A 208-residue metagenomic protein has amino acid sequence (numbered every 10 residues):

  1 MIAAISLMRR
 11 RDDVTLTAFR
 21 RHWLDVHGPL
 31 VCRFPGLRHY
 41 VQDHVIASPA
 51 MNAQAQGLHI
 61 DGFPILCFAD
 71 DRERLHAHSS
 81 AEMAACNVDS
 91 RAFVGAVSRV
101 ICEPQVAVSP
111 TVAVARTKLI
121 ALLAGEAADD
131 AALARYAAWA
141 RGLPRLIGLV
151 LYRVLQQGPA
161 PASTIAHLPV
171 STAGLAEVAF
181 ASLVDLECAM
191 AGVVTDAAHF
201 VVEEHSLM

Functional and structural regions predicted by a protein language model:
M1-M208: Macromolecular interaction modules
